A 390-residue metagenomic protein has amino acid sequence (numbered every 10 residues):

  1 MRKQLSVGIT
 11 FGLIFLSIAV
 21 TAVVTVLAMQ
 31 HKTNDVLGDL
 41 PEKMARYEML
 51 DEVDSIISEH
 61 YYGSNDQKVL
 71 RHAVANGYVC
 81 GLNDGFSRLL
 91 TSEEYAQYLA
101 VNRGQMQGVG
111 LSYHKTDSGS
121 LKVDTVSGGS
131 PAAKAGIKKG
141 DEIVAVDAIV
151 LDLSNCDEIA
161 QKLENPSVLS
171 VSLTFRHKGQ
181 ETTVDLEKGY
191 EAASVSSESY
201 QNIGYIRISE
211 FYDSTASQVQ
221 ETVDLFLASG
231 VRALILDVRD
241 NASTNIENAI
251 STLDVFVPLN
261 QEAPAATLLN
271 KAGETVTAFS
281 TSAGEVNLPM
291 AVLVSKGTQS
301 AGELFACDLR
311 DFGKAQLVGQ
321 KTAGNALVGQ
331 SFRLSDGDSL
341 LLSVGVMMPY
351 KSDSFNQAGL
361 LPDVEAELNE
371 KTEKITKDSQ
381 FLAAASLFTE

Functional and structural regions predicted by a protein language model:
R2-R88, T116-G119: Terminal targeting/pro-maturation regions of precursor/exported proteins
D54, A132-C156, L234-D237, L317: Conserved PDZ fold ligand-binding element
S58-L121, S170-S172, R176-D185: Extended, small/polar residue-biased N-terminal targeting/export presequences and adjacent propeptide/linker tracts
K122, E158-S197, S343-V344: PDZ-domain C-terminal substructure recognizer with occasional recognition of PDZ-binding tails
E142-T174, N248, N325-A326, S331: PDZ domains, with a preference for the canonical peptide-binding region formed by the helix
A192-V195, A242-S300, A326-R333, G345-M348 (+1 more regions): Gly/Ser/Thr-rich loop/hinge elements
S199-T215: STAS-typified acidic loop motif
Y212-R232: A short, well-ordered alpha-helical element
